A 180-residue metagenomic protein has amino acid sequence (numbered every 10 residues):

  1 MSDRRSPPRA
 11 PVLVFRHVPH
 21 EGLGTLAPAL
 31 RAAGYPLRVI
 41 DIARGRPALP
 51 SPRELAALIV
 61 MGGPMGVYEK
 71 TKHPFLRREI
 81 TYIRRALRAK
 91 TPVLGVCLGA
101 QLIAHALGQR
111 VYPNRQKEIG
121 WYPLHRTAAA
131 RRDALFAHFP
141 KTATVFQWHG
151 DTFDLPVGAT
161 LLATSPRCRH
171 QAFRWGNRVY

Functional and structural regions predicted by a protein language model:
M1-A89: N-terminal beta1-alpha1 cap of cysteine-dependent amidohydrolase-like domains
S6, T81, I103, H149-D151: Compositionally biased, intrinsically disordered low-complexity segments enriched in polar/proline residues
S6-P8, R31-A33, H105, F139 (+1 more regions): Short, structurally constrained coil/turn elements that cap an alpha-helix or connect an alpha-helix to the following
P11-V12, T91-P92, T160, V179-Y180: Short active-site oxyanion
H20-E21, Q101, D154, C168: Short alpha-helical
L55-A56, M61-A134: Cysteine-nucleophile active-site neighborhood
L107-Y180: Pocket-forming structural segment of enzyme catalytic cores
